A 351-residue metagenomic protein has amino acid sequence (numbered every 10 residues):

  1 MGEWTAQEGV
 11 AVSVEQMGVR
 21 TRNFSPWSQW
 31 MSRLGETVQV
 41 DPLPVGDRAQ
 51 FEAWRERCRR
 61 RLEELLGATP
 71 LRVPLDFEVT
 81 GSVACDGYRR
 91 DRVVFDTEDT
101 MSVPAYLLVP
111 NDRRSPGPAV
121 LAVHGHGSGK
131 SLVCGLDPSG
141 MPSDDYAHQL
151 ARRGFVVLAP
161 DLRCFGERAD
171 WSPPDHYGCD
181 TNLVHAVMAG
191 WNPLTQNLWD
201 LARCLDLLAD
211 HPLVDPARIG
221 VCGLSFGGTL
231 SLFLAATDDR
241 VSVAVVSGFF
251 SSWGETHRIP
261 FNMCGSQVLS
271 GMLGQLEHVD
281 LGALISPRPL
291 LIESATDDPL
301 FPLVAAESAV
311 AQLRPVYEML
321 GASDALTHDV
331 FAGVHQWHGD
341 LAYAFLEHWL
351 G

Functional and structural regions predicted by a protein language model:
M1-R89, T97: N-terminal targeting or regulatory segments adjacent to alpha/beta-hydrolase or S9 domains
A84-G140: Glycine-rich active-site/cofactor-binding loop and its immediate structural neighborhood
S115-P116, L121-W199, D206-D210, E255-I259: Cap/lid segment of the alpha/beta-hydrolase catalytic domain
T181, V187-M188, R203, V241-A283 (+3 more regions): Mobile cap/lid helix-loop segments that gate and shape the active-site cleft of serine hydrolases
L213-L224: Alpha/beta-hydrolase fold nucleophile elbow
G223-G227, S231: Gly/Ala-rich beta-loop-alpha elbow adjacent to hydrolase catalytic centers
I285, I292-S294: Short beta-strand/loop motif that positions the catalytic acidic residue of the alpha/beta-hydrolase fold
A311, Y317-G351: C-terminal catalytic histidine-bearing segment of alpha/beta-hydrolase fold enzymes
